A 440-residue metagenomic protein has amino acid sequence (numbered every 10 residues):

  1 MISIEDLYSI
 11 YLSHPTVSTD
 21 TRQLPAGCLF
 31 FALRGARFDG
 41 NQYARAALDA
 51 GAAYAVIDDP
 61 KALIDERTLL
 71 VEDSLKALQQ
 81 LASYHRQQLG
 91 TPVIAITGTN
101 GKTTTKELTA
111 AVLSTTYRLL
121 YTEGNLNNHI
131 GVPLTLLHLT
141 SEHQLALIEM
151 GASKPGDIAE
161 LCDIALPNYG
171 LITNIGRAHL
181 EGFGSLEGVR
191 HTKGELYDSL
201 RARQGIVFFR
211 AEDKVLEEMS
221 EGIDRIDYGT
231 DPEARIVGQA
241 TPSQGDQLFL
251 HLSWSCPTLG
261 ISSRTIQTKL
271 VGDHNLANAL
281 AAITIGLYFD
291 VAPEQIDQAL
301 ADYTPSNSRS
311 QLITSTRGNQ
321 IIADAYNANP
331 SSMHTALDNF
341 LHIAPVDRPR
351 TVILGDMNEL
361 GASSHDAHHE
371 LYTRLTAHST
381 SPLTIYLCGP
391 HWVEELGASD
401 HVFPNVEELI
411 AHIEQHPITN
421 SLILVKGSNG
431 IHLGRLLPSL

Functional and structural regions predicted by a protein language model:
M1-Q80, Y84, Q239, I343-P345 (+3 more regions): N-terminal leader/targeting and accessory segments in enzymes
C28, A47, L81, I96 (+13 more regions): Residue-level signal for inorganic ion chemistry
G35-F38, P305-S308, A325-D400, S428: Active-site beta-alpha connecting loops in nucleotide-dependent enzymes
D58-D65, L171-Q320, P345-R348, T373-T376 (+3 more regions): Acidic, Mg2+-coordinating active-site environments of NTP-dependent enzymes
A77-A211, V215-I223, A411-H412, S439-L440: Phosphate-binding loop of NTP-binding sites
I96, N307-Q311, G430, G434-P438: ATP-dependent carboxylate/acyl-activation modules
V402, S421-P438: Peripheral docking tails and interdomain loops at the edges of cofactor- or intermediate-handling domains
